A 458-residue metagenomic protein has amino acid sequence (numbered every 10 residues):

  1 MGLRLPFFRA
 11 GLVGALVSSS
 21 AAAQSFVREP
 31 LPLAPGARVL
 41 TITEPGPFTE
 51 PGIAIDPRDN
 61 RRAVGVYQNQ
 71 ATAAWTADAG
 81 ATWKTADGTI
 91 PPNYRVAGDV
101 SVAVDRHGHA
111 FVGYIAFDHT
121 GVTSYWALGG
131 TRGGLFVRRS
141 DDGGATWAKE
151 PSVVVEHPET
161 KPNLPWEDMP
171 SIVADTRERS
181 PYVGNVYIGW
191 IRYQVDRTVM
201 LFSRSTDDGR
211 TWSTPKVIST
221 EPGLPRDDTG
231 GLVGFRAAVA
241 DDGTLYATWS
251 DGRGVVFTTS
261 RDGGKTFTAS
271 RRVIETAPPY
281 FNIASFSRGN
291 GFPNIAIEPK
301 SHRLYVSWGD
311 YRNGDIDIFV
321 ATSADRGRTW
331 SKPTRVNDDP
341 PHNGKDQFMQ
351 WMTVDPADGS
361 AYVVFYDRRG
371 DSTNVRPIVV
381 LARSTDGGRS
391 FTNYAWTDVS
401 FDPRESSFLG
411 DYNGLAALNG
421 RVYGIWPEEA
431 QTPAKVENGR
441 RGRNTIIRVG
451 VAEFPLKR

Functional and structural regions predicted by a protein language model:
M1-G11: Bacterial N-terminal signal peptides that target proteins for export
R9-S19: Bacterial N-terminal signal peptides
Q24-R458: Extracellular, repeat-based ectodomains that mediate carbohydrate processing or recognition
